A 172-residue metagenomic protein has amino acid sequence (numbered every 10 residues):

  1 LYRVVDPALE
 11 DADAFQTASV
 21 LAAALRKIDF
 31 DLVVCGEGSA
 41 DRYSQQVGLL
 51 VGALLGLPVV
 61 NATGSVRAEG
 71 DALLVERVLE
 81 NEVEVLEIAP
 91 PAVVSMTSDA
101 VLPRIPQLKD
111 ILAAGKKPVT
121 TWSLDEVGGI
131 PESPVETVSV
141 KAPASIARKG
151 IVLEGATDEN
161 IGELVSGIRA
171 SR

Functional and structural regions predicted by a protein language model:
L1-R172: N-terminal glycine-rich FAD/FM-binding segment characteristic of electron-transfer flavoproteins
